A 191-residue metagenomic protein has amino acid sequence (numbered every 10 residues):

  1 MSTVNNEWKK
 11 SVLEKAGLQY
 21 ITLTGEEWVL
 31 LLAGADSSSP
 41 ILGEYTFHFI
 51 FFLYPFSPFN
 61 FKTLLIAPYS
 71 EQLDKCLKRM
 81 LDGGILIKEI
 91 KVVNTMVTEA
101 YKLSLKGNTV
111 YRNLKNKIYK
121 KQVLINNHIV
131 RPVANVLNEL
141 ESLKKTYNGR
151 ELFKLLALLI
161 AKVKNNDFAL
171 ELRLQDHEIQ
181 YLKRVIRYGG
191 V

Functional and structural regions predicted by a protein language model:
S2-V191: Domain-edge interaction signal
